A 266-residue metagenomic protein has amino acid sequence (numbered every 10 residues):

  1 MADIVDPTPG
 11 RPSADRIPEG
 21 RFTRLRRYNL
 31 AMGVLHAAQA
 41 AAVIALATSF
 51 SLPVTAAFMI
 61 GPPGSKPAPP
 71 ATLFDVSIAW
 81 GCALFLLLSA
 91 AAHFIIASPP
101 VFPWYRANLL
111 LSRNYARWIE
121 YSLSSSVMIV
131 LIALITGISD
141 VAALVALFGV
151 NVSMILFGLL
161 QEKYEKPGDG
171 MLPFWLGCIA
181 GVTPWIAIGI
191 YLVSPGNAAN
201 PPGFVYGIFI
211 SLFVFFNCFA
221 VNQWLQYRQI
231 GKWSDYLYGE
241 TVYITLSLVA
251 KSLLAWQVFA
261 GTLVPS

Functional and structural regions predicted by a protein language model:
D3-V34, A38-N114, S125-S266: Polytopic alpha-helical membrane-helix bundles and their juxtamembrane interface segments in multi-pass membrane
